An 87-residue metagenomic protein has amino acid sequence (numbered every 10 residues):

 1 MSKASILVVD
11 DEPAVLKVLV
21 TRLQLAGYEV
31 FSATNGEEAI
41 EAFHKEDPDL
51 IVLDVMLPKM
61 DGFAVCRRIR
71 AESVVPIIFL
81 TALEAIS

Functional and structural regions predicted by a protein language model:
M1-L7: Non-catalytic signal-transmission and effector/linker regions of two-component phosphorelay proteins
D10, D54, T81: Active-site residues of response regulator receiver
L16, P58, A85: The feature encodes the CheY-like receiver
K17-L25: Charged docking surfaces used in two-component/phosphorelay signaling
G27-T34, A42: Short hydrophobic/Thr-rich beta-strand motif most characteristic of the beta2 strand and flanking loop of CheY-like
N35-E38, D61-A64: Acidic catalytic/metal-coordinating carboxylates
H44-E46, M60, R68-V75, E84: Conserved phosphotransfer cores of two-component systems
E46-V52, L57: Active-site beta3 strand of CheY-like receiver
